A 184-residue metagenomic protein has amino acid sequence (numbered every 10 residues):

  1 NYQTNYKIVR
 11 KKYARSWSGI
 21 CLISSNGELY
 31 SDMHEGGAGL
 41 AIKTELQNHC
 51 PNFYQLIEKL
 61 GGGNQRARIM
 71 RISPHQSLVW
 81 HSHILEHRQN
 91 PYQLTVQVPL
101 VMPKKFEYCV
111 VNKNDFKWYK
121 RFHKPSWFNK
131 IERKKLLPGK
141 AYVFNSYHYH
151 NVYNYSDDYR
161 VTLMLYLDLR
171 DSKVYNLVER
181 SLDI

Functional and structural regions predicted by a protein language model:
N1-G61: Non-heme Fe(II)/2-oxoglutarate
N1-Q3, P74, R170-Y175: General structural signal for secondary-structure boundaries
Q3, V79-H81, V143, V152: Intrinsically disordered, low-complexity peptide-like regions
I8, K12, I23, H87 (+2 more regions): A generic structural signal for solvent-exposed, polar alpha-helical segments
K12, I23-N26, I72, V101 (+2 more regions): Structured loops at beta-to-helix junctions and adjacent beta-edge loops in soluble globular domains
A14, G63, Y92, S146 (+1 more regions): A short, structural micro-pattern
F53-A141: Catalytic core of non-heme Fe(II) oxygenases with the double-stranded beta-helix
C109-I184: Catalytic core of Fe(II)/2-oxoglutarate
